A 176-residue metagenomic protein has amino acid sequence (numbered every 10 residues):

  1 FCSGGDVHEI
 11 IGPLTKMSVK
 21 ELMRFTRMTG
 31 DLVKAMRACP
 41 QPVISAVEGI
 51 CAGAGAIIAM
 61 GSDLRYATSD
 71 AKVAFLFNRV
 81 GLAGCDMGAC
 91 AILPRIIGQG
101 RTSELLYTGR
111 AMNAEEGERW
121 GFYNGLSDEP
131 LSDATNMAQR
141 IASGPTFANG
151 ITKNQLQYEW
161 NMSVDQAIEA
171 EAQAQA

Functional and structural regions predicted by a protein language model:
F1-K34, C51, G81-L82, S163: Glycine- (often His-adjacent) and acidic-residue-rich active-site loop that binds/positions the CoA thioester
D6, P42, A59, G117 (+1 more regions): Terminal peptide-recognition signature
V7, T29, C90, Q99-T102 (+3 more regions): A general structural signal for well-ordered alpha-helical segments in protein cores
L32, M36, A46, A52-L106 (+3 more regions): CoA-thioester-processing core
I44, Y107, Y123-S127, A176: Short, well-ordered beta-strand elements within core beta-sheets of diverse protein domains
Y66-A71, W120-E169: C-terminal long alpha-helix characteristic of the crotonase
L105-G109, T152-Q155: Short alpha-helical scaffolding segments that buttress acidic/His motifs in well-ordered protein cores
G109-E116: Acidic, divalent-metal-coordinating active-site segment for phosphoryl/phosphodiester hydrolysis, typified by short
